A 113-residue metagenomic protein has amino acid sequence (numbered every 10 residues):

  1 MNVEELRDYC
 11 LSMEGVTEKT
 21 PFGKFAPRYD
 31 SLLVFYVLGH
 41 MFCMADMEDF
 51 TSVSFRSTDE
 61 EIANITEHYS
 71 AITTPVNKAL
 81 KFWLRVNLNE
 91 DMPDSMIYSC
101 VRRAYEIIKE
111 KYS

Functional and structural regions predicted by a protein language model:
M1-S113: Charge-dense, helix-prone N-terminal extensions
